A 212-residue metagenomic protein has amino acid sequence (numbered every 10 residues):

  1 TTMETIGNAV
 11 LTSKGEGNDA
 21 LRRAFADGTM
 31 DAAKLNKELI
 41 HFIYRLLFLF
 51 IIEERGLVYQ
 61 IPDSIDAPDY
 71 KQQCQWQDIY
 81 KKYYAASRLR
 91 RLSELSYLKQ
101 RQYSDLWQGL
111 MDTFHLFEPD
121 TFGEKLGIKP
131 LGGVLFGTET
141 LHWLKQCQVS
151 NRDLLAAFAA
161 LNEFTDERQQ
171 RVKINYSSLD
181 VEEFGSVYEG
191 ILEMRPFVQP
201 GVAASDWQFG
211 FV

Functional and structural regions predicted by a protein language model:
T1-V212: Preference for the N-terminal adenyl/adenosyl cofactor-binding alpha/beta module
